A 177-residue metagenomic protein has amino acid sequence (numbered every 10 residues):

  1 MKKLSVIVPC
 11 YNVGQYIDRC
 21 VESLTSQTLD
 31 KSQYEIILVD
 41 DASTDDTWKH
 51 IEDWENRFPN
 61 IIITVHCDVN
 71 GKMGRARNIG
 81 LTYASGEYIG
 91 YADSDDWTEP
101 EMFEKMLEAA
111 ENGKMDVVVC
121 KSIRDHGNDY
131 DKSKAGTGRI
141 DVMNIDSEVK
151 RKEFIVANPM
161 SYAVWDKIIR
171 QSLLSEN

Functional and structural regions predicted by a protein language model:
L4-Y16, C20, Q27, V39: A conserved hydrophobic helix/loop-capping motif in glycosyltransferases and polysaccharide synthases
D18-T25, W48-E52, N78, G86 (+2 more regions): Short alpha-helix within the catalytic core of nucleotide-sugar-dependent glycosyltransferases
V21-H66: Acidic donor-binding segment of Leloir-type glycosyltransferases
D41, A92-S94, V119: Active-site acidic Asp-centered loop
T47, V69, M73, R77 (+2 more regions): Conserved donor sugar-nucleotide recognition element shared by glycan-biosynthetic enzymes
C67-A84, Y91-S94: Glycine-rich, basic loop-to-helix element that forms the pyrophosphate-binding segment of sugar-nucleotide handling
W97-N177: Donor-binding/catalytic cores of nucleotide-activated saccharide and glycerol-phosphate transferases/polymerases
